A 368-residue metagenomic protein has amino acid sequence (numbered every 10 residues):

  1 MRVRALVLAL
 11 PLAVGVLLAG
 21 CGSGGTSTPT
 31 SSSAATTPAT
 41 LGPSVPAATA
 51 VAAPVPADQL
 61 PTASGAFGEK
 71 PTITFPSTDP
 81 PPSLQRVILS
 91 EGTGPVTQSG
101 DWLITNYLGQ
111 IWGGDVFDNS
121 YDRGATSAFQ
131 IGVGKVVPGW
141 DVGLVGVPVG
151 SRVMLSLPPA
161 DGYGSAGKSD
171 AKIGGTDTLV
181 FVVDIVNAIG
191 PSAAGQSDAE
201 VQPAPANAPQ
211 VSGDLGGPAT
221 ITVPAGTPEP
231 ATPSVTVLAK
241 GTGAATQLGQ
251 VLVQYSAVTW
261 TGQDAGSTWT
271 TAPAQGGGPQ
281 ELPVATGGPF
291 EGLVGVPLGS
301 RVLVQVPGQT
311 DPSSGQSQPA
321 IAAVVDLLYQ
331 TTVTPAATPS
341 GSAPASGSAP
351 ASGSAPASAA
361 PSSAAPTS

Functional and structural regions predicted by a protein language model:
R2-S368: Cross-family detector of peptidyl-prolyl cis-trans isomerase
